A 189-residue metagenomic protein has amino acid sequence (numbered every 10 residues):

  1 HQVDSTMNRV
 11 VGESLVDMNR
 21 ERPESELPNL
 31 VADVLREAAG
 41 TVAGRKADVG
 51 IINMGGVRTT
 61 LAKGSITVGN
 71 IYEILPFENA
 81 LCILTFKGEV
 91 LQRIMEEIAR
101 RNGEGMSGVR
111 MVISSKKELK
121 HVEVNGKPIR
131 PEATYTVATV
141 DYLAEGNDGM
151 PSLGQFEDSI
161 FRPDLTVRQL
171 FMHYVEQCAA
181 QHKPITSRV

Functional and structural regions predicted by a protein language model:
H1-E13, K117, E123, A133: Binuclear metal-dependent phosphoesterase catalytic core
T6-R22, E73, M150-Q155: Acidic/histidine-rich, surface-exposed loop or edge segments in extracytoplasmic proteins
S25, N29-V189: Feature captures C-terminal
